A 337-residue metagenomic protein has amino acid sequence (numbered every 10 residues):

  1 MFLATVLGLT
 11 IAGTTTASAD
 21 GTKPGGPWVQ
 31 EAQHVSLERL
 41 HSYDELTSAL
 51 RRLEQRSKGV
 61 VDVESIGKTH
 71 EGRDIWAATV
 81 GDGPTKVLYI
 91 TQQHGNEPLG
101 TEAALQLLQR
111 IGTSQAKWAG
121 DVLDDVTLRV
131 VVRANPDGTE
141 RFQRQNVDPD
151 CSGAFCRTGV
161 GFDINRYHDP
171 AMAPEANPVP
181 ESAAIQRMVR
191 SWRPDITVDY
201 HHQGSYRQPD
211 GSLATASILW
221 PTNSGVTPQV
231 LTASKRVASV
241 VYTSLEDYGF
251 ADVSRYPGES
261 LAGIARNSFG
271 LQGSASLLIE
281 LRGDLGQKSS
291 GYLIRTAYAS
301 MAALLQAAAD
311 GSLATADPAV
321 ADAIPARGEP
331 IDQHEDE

Functional and structural regions predicted by a protein language model:
M1, G21-H41, N177, E181-A184 (+3 more regions): C-terminal accessory segments enriched in acidic
M1-D20: Secretory targeting and sorting signals
D20-D74: Short glycine- and acidic-rich boundary segments immediately preceding or forming the N-terminal edge of structured
G59-D62, R73, G83-K86, D124-R129 (+3 more regions): Loop/turn elements at helix/coil->beta-strand transitions in domains of secreted/extracellular proteins
G67-R73, V126-G138, D322-P325: Acidic helix-start/capping segments at beta-turn-to-alpha-helix junctions
D74-V80, A265-G270: Short, surface-exposed beta-strand/loop micro-motifs that present aromatic residues
A77-P84, Q92: Short beta-strand-to-loop junctions in surface cap/lid or active-site-entrance loops
P84-L88, P98-T232: Active-site/substrate-binding loop(s) of hydrolase catalytic cores
